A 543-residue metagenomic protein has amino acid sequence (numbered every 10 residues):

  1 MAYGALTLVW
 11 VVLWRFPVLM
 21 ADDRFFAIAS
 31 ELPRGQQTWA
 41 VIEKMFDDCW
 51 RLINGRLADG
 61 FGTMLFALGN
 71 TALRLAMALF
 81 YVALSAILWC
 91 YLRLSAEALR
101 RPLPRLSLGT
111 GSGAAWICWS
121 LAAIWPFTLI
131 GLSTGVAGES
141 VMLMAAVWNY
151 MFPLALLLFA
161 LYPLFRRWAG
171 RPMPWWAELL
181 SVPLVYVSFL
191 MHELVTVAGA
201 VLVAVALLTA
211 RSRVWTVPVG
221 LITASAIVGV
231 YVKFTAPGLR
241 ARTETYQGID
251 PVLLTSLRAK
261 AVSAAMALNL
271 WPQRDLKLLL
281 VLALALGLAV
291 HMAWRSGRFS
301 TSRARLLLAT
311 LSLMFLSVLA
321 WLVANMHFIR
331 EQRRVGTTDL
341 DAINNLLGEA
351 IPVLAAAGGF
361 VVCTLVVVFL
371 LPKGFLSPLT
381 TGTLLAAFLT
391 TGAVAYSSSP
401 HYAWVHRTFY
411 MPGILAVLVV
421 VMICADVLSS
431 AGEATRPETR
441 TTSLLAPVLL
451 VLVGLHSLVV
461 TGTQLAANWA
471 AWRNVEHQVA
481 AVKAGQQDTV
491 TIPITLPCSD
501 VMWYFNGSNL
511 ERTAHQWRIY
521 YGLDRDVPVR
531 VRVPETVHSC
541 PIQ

Functional and structural regions predicted by a protein language model:
M1-W10, L121-F127, L180-V182, G220-I227 (+1 more regions): Alpha-helical transmembrane segments
A2-L57, T63, A67-W119, R213-G220 (+4 more regions): Intrinsically disordered, polar/acidic, low-complexity terminal segments
V11-L75, M144, E193-R407: Transmembrane catalytic cores of multi-pass membrane glycosyltransferases and polysaccharide-assembly enzymes
D47, N70-I87, P126-I130, A146-A155 (+1 more regions): Individual alpha-helical transmembrane segments in multi-pass integral membrane proteins
L84-S95, P153-W168, A200-L208, L284-V290 (+2 more regions): Transmembrane alpha-helical segments
A114-F165, G348-C363, F388-I423: Membrane-interface micro-motifs in multi-pass membrane enzymes
R166-Y186, V214-G220: Short hydrophobic alpha-helices at membrane interfaces in multi-pass membrane enzymes
L370-S377, A395-Q464: C-terminal structural cap/anchor segments
